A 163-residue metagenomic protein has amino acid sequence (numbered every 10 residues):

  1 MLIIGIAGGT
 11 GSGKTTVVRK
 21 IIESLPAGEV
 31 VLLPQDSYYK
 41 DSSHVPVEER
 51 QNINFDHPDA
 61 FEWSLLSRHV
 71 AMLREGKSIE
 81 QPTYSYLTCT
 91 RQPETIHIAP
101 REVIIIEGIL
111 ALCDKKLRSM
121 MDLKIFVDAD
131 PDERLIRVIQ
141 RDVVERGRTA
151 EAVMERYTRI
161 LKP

Functional and structural regions predicted by a protein language model:
T10: The conserved Walker
K14: Conserved lysine of the Walker
V17-V18: Post-Walker A alpha-helix
E23-V31: Post-Walker A helix-loop "phosphate-sensing" segment adjacent to the P-loop in P-loop NTPases
V31-P34, K40-T88, V103: Conserved nucleotide-sensing/catalytic segment adjacent to the nucleotide-binding pocket in NTP-handling enzymes
Q92-R146: ATP-dependent NMP and nucleoside kinases share a basic, alpha-helical "lid"
V144-P163: Small-molecule kinase domains that catalyze NTP-dependent phosphoryl transfer to phosphate-bearing small molecules
